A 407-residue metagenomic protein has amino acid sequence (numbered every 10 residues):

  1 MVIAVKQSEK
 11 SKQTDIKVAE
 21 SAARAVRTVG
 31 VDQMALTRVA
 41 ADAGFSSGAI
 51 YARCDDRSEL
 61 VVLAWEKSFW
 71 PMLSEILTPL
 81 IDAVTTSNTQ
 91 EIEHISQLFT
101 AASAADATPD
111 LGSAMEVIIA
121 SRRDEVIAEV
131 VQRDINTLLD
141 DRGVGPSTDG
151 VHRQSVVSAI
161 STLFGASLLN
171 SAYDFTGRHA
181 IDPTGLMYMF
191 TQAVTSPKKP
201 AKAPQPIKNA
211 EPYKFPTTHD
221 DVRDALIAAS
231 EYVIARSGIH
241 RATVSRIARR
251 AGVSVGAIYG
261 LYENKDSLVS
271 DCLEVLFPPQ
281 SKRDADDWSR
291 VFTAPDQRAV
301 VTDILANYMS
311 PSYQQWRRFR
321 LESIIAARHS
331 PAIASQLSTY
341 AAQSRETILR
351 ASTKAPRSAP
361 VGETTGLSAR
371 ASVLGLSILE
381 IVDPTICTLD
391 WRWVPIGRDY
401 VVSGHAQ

Functional and structural regions predicted by a protein language model:
Q13, K17, S21, A25-L63 (+1 more regions): Helix-turn-helix
T14-S21, S155, V222, L226-A229 (+2 more regions): N-terminal positioning helix adjacent to the helix-turn-helix/winged-helix DNA-binding module
M34-L36, M72, L111-A120, I160 (+5 more regions): Short, structured motif recognition centered on aromatic/hydrophobic residues
E66-M72, L273-S281: Short, basic, alpha-helical segments at the C-terminal edge of helix-turn-helix-like DNA-binding modules
L77-L111, D284-R317: Hydrophobic alpha-helical connector segments
G112-M115, R123-T148, G185, Y313-R318 (+2 more regions): Amphipathic alpha-helical packing segments from all-alpha helical-bundle domains
A128, P146-I207, E211-K214, A334 (+2 more regions): Hydrophobic/aromatic-rich alpha-helical bundle segments in the mid-to-C-terminal region
E211-L226, E231: Surface-exposed beta-loop interaction hotspot
